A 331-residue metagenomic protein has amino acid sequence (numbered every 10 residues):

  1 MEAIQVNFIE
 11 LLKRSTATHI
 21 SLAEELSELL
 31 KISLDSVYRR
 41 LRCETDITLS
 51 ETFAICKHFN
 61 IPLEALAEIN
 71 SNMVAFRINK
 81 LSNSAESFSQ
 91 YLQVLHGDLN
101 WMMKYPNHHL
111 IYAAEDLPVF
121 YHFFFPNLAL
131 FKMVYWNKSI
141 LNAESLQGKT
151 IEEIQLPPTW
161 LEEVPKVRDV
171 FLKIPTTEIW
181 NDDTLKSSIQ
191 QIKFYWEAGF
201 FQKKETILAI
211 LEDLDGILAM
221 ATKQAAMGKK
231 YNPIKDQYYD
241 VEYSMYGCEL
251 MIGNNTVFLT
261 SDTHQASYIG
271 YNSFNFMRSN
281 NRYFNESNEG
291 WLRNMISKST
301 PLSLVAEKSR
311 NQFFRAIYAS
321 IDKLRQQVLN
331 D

Functional and structural regions predicted by a protein language model:
M1-N79: Basic, Lys/Arg-rich alpha-helical nucleic-acid-recognition elements, primarily the DNA-binding modules of transcription
E2, T16, S89, K204-L211: Generic detection of long, well-ordered alpha-helical segments
N7, E25, S36, S87-Q90 (+4 more regions): Exposed alpha-helical structural elements
S71-K149: Helix-turn-helix/homeodomain-like alpha-helical modules used for DNA recognition and transcription-factor dimerization
S89-D116, T176-E205, D331: Short N-terminal signal/transit or membrane-insertion segments and the immediately adjacent low-complexity/disordered
K138-S309, F313: Hydrophobic protein-protein interaction segments
S320, L324-D331: Long, charge-rich alpha-helical interaction segments
